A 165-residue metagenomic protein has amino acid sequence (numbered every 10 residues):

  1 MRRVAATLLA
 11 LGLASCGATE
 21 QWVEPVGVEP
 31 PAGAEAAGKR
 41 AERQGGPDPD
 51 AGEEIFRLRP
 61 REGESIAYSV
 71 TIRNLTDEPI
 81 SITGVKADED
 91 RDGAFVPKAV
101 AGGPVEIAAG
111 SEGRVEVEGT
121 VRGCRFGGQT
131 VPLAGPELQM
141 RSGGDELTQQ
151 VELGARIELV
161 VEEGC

Functional and structural regions predicted by a protein language model:
M1-A14: Sec-dependent bacterial lipoprotein signal peptides
C16-C165: Non-catalytic macromolecular-recognition regions in eukaryotic signaling proteins
